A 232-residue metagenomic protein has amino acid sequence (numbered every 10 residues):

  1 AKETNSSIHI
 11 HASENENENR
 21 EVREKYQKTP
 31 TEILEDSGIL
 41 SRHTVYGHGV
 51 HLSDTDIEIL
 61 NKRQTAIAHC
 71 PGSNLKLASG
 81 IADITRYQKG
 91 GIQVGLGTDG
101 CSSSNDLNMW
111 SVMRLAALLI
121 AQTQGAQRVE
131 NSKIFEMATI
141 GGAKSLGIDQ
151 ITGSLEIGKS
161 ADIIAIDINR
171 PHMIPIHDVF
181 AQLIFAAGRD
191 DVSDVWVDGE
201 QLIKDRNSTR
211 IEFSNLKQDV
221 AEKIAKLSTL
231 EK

Functional and structural regions predicted by a protein language model:
A1, N5, G38, A117-A121 (+2 more regions): Structural signal for hydrophobic packing residues in well-ordered secondary-structure cores of soluble enzyme domains
A1-A66, A78-V94, Q150: Histidine/acidic residue-rich metal-binding segments in metalloenzymes
H11, Y46, L60, I67 (+5 more regions): Conserved, mostly hydrophobic/aromatic
E14, P71-L75, G100-S102: Short, acidic/turn-prone active-site loops that include or flank metal/cofactor- and phosphate-binding residues
D36-H43, T85-R170, A186-A187: His/Asp/Glu-enriched, well-ordered alpha-helical/loop segment that forms or immediately abuts the divalent-metal
D54, L75-K76, S103, M173: Short glycine-rich, flexible loops that bind phosphorylated cofactors or substrates
L77-I81, N105-L107, P175: Short, charged, surface-exposed secondary-structure boundary motifs
A138-K232: Active-site microenvironment of metallo-dependent hydrolases
